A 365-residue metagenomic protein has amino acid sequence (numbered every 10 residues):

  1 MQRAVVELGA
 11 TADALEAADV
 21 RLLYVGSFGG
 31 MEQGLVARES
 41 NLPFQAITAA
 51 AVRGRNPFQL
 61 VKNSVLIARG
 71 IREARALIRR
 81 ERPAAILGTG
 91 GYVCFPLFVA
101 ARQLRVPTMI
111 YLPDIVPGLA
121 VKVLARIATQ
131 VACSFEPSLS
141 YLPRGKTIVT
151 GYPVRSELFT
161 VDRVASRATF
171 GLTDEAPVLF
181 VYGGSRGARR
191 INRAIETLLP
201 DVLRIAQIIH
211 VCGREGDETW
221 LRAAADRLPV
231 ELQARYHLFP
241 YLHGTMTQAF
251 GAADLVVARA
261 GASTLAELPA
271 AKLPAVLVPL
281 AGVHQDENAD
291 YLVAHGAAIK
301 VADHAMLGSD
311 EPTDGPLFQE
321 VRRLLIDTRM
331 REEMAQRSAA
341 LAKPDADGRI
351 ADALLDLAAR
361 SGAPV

Functional and structural regions predicted by a protein language model:
A12-I71, V301-A305: Conserved nucleotide-sugar phosphate-binding/catalytic loop shared by glycosyltransferases and other
L15, L42-P43, R102-V164, T169: Active-site-proximal region of nucleotide-activated glycan assembly enzymes, centered on histidine/acidic-rich loops
E16-A17, L35-A37, R163-A168, L172-L255 (+4 more regions): Donor-nucleotide binding loops and adjacent catalytic segments primarily of GT-B fold Leloir glycosyltransferases
G30-G34, I86-L104: An aromatic- and histidine-rich active-site surface loop
T48, R53-R82, F95-Q103, L119-I127: Alpha-helical membrane-targeting segments
L87-T89, M246-D286: A donor-sugar binding/catalytic signature common to diverse glycosyltransferases and related nucleotide-sugar
R323, K343-V365: C-terminal alpha-helical cap of glycosyltransferases
R323, M330-P344: A short, well-ordered alpha-helix in the C-terminal region of glycosyltransferases
